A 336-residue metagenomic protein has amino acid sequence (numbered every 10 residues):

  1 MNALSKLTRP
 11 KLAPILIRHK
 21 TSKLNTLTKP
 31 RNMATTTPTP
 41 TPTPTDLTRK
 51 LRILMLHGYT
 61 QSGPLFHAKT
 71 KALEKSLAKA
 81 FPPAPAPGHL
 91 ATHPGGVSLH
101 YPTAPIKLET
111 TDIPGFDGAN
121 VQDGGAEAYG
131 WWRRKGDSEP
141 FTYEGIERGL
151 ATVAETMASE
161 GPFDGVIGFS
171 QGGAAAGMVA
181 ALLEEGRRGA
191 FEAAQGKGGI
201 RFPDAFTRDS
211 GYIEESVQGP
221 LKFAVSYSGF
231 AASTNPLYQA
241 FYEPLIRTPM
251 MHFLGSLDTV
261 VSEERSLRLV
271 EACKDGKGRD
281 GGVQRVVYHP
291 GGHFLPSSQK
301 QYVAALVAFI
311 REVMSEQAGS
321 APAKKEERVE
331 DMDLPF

Functional and structural regions predicted by a protein language model:
K50-P162: Serine-hydrolase catalytic machinery in alpha/beta-hydrolase-like enzymes
A68-T70, L237-A240, S262-A272: Short alpha-helix in the alpha/beta-hydrolase fold that links the catalytic acid
I167-G172, A176: Gly/Ala-rich beta-loop-alpha elbow adjacent to hydrolase catalytic centers
A176-E185: Short glycine-enriched nucleophile-adjacent loop and the immediately C-terminal alpha-helix near the catalytic center
A231-T234, S256-S262, H293-F294: Acidic catalytic loop of the alpha/beta-hydrolase fold
H252-L254: Short beta-strand/loop motif that positions the catalytic acidic residue of the alpha/beta-hydrolase fold
C273-P296: Catalytic histidine neighborhood in serine/cysteine hydrolases with alpha/beta-hydrolase-type architecture
S297-F309: Post-His helix in hydrolase/transferase enzymes
